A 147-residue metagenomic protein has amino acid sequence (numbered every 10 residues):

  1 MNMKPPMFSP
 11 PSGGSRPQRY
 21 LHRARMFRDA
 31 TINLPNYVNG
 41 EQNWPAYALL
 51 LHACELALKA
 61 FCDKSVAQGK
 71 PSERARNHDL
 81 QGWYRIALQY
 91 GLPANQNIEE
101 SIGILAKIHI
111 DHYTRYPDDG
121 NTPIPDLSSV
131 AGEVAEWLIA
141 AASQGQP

Functional and structural regions predicted by a protein language model:
M1-I32, V66-P147: Long, charged low-complexity segments
D29-W44: Helix-loop segments that flank and shape redox-cofactor active sites
N43-D63: Short, hydrophobic, well-ordered secondary-structure elements
